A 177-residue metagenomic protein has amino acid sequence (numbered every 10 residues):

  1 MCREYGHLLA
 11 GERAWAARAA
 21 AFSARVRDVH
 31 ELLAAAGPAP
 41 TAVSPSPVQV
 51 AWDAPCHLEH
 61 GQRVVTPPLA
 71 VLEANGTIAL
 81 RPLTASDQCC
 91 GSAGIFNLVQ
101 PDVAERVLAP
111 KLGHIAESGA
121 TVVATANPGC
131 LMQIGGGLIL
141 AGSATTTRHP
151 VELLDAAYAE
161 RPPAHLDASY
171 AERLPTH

Functional and structural regions predicted by a protein language model:
M1-H177: Iron-sulfur cluster-binding electron-transfer modules in prokaryotic oxidoreductases
